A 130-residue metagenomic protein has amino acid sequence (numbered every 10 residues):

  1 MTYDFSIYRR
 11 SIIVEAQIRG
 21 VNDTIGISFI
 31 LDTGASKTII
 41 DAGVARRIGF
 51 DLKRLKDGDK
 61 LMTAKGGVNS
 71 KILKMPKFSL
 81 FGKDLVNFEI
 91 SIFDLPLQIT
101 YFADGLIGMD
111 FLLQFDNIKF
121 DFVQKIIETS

Functional and structural regions predicted by a protein language model:
M1-S130: Pepsin/retropepsin-fold aspartyl endopeptidases
